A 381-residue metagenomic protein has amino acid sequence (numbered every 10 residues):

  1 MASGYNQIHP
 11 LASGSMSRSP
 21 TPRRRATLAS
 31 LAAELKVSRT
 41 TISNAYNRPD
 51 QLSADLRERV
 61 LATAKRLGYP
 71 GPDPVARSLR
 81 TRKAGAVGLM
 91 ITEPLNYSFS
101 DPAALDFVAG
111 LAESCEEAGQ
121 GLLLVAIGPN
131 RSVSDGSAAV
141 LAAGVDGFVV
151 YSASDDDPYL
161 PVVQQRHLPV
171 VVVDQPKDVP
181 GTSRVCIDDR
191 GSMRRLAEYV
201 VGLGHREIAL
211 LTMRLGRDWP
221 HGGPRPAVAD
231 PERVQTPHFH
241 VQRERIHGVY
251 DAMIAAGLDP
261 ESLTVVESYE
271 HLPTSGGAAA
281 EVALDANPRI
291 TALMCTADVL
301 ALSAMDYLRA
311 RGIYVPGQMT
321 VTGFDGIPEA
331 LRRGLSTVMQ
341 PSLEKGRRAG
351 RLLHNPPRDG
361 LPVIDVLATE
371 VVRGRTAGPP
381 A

Functional and structural regions predicted by a protein language model:
M1-K83, A381: N-terminal helix-turn-helix DNA-binding module of bacterial transcription factors
M1-T27, T41, A86-L89, P94-G202 (+1 more regions): Alpha-helical recognition/docking segments in bacterial nutrient-uptake and carbohydrate-utilization systems
A32, V150, M294-T296: Short beta-strand scaffold positions
S38, G85, D146, H205-E207 (+1 more regions): Short acidic/polar active-site loop segments enriched in Thr and Asp
P94-L105, V125-S132, V185-R194, L211-I254 (+5 more regions): Hinge/beta->alpha junction and helix N-cap segments in small-molecule ligand-binding domains
R206-E207, P260-L263, Y314-T320: Short acidic capping loops at alpha-helix termini that bridge into adjacent secondary structure
G277-A381: Flexible loop/turn connectors
